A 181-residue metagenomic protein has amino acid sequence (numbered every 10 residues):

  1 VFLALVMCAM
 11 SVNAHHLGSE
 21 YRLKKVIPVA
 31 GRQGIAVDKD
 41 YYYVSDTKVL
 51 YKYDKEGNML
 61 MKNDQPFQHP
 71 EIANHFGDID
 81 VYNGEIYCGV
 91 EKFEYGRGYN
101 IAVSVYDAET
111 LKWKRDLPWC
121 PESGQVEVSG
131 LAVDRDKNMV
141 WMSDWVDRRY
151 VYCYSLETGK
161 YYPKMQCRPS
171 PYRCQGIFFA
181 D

Functional and structural regions predicted by a protein language model:
R22, N63-N74, W113-V126, K164-C174: Surface-exposed loop and turn segments in beta-propeller and other repeat-based domains that flank or scaffold
L23-K48, H75: Beta-strand-rich domains and repeat architectures in extracellular enzymes and scaffolds, especially beta-propellers
V29-A36, P70-D80, S123-V133, S170-F179: Repeated scaffold domains used in trafficking and secretory/extracellular systems, primarily beta-propellers
K39-D40, N83-G84, D136-N138, D181: Short coil/turn segments that connect the beta-strands within blades of beta-propeller domains
Y41-V44, I86-Y87, M139-S143: Conserved beta-propeller blade signature
V44-S45, E94-I101, D144-R149: Short, solvent-exposed loop/turn segments at conserved positions within beta-propeller repeat blades
D54-N58, Y106-L111, S155-G159: Short loop/turn segments that connect beta-strands within beta-propeller blades
M59-F93: Blade-loop segments of beta-propeller domains
